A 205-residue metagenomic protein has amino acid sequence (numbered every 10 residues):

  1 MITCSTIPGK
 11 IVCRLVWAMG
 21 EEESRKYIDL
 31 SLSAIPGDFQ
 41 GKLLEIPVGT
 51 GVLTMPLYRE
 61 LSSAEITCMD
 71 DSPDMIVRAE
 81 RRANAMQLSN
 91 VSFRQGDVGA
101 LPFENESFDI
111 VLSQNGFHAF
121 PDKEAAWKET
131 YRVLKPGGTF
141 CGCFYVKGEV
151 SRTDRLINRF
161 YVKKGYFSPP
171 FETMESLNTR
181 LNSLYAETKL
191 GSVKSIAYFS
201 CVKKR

Functional and structural regions predicted by a protein language model:
M1-I11: N-terminal, positively charged/glycine-rich alpha-helical extensions of SAM-dependent methyltransferases
L15-E21, C141-S195: C-terminal alpha-helical "lid/dimerization" subdomain adjacent to the S-adenosyl-L-methionine
E21-Q40: Conserved alpha-helix/loop element of class I SAM-dependent methyltransferases that forms part of the SAM/SAH-binding
K42, G137-T139: Short glycine-centered segments of the SAM/dcSAM-binding site in methyltransferase folds
L44-A100: Class I SAM-dependent methyltransferase SAM/SAH-binding core
G99-I110: A short acidic, Gly/Pro-enriched loop at the edge of an enzyme's catalytic core that lines a small-molecule cofactor
I110-D122: A short SAM/SAH-binding and catalytic strip from SAM-dependent methyltransferases
E124-P136: A short glycine-rich, Lys/Arg-flanked "PGG" loop and its adjoining helix->strand segment in the class I
